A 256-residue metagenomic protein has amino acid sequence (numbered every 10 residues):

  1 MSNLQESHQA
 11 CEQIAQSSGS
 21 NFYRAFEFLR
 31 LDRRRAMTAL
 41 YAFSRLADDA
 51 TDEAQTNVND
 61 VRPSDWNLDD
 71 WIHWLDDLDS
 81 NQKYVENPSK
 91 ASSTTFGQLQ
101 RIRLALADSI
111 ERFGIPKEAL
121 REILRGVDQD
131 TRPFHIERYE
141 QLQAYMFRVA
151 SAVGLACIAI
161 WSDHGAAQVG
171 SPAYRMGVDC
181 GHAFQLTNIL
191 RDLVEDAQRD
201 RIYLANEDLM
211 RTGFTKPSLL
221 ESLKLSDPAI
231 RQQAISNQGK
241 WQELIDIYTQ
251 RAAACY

Functional and structural regions predicted by a protein language model:
M1-Y256: Acidic catalytic motifs of isoprenoid enzymes
